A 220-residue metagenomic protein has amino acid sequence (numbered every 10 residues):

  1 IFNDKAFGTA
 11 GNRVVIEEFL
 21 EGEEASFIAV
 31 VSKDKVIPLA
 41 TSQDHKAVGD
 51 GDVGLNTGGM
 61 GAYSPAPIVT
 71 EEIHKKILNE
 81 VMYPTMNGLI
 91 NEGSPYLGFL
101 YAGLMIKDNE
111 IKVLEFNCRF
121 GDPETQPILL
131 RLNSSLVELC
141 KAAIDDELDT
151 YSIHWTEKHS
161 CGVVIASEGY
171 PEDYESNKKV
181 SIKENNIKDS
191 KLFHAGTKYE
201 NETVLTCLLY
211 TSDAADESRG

Functional and structural regions predicted by a protein language model:
I1-Q126: Internal nucleotide-binding/catalytic subdomain
N12-V15, D149-Y151, E202-T203: A short linear hydrophobic-aromatic micro-motif
A29, I106, I165-A166, H194: Hydrophobic side chains in beta-strands
L78-L100, N117-I187, E200: Active-site "cap" helix and flanking loop/linker of ATP-utilizing ligase/carboxylase catalytic domains
A195-L209: C-terminal alpha-helical interaction appendages
Y210-E217: Conserved small/polar residues in nucleotide/adenosyl-binding loops
G220: Short amphipathic alpha-helices within nucleic acid-binding modules
